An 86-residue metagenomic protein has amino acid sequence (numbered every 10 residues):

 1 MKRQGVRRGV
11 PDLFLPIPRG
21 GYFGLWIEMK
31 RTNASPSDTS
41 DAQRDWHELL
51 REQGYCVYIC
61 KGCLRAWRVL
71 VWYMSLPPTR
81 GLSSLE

Functional and structural regions predicted by a protein language model:
M1-E86: Catalytic phosphate/metal-binding cores of nucleic-acid and nucleotide-processing enzymes, i.e., regions that mediate
